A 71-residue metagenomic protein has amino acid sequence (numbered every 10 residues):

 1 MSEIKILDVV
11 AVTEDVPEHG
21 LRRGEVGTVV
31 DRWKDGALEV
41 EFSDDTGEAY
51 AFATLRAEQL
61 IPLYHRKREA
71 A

Functional and structural regions predicted by a protein language model:
E3-A70: Basic/aromatic-rich interaction segments and small domains that mediate binding to polyanionic partners
